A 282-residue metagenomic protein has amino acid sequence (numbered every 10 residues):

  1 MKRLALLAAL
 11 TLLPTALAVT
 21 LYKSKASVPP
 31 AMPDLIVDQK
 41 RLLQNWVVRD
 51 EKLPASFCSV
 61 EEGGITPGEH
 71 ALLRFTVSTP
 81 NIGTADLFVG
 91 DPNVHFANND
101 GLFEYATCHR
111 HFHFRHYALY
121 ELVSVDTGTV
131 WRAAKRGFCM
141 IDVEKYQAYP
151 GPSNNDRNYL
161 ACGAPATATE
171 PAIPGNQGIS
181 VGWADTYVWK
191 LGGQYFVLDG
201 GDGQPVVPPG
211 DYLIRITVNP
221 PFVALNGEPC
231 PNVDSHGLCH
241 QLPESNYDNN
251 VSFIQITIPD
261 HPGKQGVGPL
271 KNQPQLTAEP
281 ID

Functional and structural regions predicted by a protein language model:
M1-L4: Positively charged n-region of N-terminal signal peptides that target proteins for export
L7-A16: Bacterial N-terminal signal peptides
V19-D282: Extracellular/luminal regions of secreted and cell-surface proteins that mediate adhesion/ECM remodeling
